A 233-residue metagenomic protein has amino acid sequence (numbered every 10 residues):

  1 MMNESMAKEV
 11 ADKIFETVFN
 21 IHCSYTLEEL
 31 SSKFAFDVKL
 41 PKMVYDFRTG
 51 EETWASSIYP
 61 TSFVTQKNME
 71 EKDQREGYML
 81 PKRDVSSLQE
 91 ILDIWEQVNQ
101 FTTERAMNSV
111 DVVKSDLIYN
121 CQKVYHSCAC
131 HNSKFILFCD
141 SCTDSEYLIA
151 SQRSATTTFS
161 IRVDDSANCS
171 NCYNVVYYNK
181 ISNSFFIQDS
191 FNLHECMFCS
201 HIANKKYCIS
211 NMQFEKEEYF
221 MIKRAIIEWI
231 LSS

Functional and structural regions predicted by a protein language model:
M1-S233: Long, distal/terminal scaffolding or interaction modules with repetitive or compositionally biased sequence
